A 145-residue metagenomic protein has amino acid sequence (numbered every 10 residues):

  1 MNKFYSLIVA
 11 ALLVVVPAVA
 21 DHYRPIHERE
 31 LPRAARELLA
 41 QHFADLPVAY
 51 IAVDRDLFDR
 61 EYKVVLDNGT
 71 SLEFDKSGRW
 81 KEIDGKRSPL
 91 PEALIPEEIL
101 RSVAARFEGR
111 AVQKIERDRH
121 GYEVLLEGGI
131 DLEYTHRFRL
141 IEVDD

Functional and structural regions predicted by a protein language model:
N2-S6, V19-D145: Long, terminal "pre-/pro-" and other extracytoplasmic accessory regions that lie outside the mature folded/catalytic
S6-V15: Bacterial N-terminal signal peptides
